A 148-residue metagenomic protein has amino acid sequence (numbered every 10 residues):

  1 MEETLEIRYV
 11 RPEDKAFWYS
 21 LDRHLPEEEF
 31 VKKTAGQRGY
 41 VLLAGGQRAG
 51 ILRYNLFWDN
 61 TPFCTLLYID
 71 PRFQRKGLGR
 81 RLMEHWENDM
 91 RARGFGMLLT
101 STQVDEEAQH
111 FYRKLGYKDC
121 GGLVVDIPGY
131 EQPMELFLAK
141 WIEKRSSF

Functional and structural regions predicted by a protein language model:
M1-E13, I142-F148: Conserved N-terminal entry element of GNAT/NAT acetyltransferase domains
L5, Y9-L66, D70, M83 (+2 more regions): Acetyl-CoA-dependent GNAT
L67-Q74, Q103: A short, internal acetyl-CoA/4′-phosphopantetheine-binding micro-motif in the GNAT/acyltransferase core
R75-N88, K114: Conserved acetyl-CoA-binding loop-helix of GNAT-fold acetyltransferases
M90-T102: Conserved GNAT acetyl-CoA-binding A-motif
R93, K114-L115: Structural motif
L99-S101, K118-E135: Conserved catalytic-core motifs of GNAT/GCN5-like acyltransferases
A108: Helix-turn-helix
